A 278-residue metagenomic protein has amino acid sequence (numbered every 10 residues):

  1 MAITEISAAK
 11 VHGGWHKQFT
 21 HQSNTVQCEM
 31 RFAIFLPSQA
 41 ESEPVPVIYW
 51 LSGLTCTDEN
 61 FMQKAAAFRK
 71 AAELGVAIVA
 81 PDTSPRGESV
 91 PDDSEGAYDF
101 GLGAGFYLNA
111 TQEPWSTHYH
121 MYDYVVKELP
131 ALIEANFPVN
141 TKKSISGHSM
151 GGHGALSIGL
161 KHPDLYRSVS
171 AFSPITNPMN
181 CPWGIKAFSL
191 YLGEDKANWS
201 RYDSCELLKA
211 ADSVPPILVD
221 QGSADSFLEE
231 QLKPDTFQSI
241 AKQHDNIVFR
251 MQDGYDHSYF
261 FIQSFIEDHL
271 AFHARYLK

Functional and structural regions predicted by a protein language model:
A2-K278: Non-catalytic cap/lid and distal C-terminal segments of serine-dependent acyl enzymes
